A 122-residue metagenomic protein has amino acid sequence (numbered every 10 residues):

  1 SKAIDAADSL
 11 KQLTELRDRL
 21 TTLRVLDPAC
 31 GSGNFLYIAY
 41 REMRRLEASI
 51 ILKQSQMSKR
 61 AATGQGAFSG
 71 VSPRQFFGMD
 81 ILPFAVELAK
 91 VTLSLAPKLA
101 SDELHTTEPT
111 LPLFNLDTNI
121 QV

Functional and structural regions predicted by a protein language model:
S1-V122: SAM-dependent methyltransferase catalytic region
